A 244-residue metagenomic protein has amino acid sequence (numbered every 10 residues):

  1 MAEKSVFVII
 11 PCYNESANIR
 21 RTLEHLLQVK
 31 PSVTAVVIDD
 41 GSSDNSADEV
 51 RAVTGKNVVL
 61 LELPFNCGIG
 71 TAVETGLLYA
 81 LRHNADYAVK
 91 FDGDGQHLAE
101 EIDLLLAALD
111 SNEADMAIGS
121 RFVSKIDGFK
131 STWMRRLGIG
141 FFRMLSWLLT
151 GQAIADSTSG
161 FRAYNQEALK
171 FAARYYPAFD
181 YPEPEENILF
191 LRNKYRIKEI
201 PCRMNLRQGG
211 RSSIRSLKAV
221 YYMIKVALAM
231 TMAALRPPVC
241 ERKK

Functional and structural regions predicted by a protein language model:
M1-V6, R21-E24, L149-G151, Y175-K244: Hydrophobic helical membrane-anchoring modules
E3-V6, L27-V37, N45, N57-V58: Short loop->beta transition adjacent to catalytic acidic/histidine clusters or analogous donor-positioning motifs
I10, L23, S32-S42, L61-L63 (+1 more regions): Short beta-strand/loop segment that forms part of the nucleotide-sugar
N14-Q28: Short, well-formed alpha-helical segments that are part of the catalytic scaffolds of diverse glycosyltransferases
A17-R21, D44-V53: Acidic helix N-cap motif at the loop->helix transition within catalytic regions of sugar-transfer enzymes
T34, N57-V59, A153, R196-K198: Conserved beta-strand segments of alpha/beta enzyme cores
D39-D48, G95: A conserved acidic beta->alpha catalytic loop
V59, L63-R82, Y87, A99-D180 (+2 more regions): Acceptor/aglycone-binding surface of glycosyltransferases and processive sugar-polymer synthases
